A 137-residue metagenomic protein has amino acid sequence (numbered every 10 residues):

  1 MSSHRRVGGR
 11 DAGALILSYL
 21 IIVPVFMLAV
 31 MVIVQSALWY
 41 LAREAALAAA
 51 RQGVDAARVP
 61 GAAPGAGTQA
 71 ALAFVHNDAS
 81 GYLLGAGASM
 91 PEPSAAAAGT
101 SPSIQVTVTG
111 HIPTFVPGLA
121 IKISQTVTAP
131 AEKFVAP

Functional and structural regions predicted by a protein language model:
M1-L72: Alpha-helical assembly-interface signal, strongest on the long, hydrophobic N-terminal helix that forms
S2-H4, Q52-T109, A136-P137: Short amphipathic secondary-structure patches
S2-R5, T114-P137: Low-complexity, S/T/G/P-rich flexible repeat/linker segments used as non-globular hinges and stalks within
R10, G99-T100, V116-G118: Extreme N-terminus of proteins, especially the signal/transit-peptide cleavage junction and the first residues
A12, H111, A129: Residue-level signal for pocket-adjacent positions within structured domains
W39, N77-S80, T114, A120: Membrane interfacial helix motifs at helix-loop boundaries and amphipathic/re-entrant anchors
